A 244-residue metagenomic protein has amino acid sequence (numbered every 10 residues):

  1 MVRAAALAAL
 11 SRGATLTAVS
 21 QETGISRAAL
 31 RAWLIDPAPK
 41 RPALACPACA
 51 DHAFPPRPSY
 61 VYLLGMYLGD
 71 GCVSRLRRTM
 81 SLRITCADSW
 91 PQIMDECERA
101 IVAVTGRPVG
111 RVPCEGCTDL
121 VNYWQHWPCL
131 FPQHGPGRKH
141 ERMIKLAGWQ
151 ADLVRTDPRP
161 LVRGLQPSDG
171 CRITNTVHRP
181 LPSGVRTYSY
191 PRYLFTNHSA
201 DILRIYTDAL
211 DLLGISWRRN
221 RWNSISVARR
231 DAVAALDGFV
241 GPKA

Functional and structural regions predicted by a protein language model:
M1-A244: Internal intein/HINT superfamily modules and their associated LAGLIDADG
